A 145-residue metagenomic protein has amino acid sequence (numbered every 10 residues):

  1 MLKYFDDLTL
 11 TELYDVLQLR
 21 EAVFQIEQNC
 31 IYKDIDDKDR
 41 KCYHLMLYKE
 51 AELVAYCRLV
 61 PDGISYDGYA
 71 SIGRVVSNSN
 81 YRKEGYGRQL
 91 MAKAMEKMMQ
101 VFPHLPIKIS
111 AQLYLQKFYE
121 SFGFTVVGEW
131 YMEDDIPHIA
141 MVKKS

Functional and structural regions predicted by a protein language model:
M1-H44, Y48-L53: Short amphipathic alpha-helix that is part of the acyltransferase structural core
D39-K41, Y66, E133-P137: Short acidic/glycine-enriched loop/turn segments that link adjacent beta-strands
M46, E52-D62, S71-V76: Conserved beta-strand in the GNAT
G73, N78-R82, S110-Q112: Residue-level recognition of the GNAT/N-acetyltransferase active site
S77, K83-E96: Conserved acetyl-CoA-binding loop-helix of GNAT-fold acetyltransferases
K83, R88, F118, G128-Y131: C-terminal structural segments of small proteins and small subunits
M98-A111: Conserved GNAT acetyl-CoA-binding A-motif
K108-S110, E120, T125-A140: Conserved catalytic-core motifs of GNAT/GCN5-like acyltransferases
